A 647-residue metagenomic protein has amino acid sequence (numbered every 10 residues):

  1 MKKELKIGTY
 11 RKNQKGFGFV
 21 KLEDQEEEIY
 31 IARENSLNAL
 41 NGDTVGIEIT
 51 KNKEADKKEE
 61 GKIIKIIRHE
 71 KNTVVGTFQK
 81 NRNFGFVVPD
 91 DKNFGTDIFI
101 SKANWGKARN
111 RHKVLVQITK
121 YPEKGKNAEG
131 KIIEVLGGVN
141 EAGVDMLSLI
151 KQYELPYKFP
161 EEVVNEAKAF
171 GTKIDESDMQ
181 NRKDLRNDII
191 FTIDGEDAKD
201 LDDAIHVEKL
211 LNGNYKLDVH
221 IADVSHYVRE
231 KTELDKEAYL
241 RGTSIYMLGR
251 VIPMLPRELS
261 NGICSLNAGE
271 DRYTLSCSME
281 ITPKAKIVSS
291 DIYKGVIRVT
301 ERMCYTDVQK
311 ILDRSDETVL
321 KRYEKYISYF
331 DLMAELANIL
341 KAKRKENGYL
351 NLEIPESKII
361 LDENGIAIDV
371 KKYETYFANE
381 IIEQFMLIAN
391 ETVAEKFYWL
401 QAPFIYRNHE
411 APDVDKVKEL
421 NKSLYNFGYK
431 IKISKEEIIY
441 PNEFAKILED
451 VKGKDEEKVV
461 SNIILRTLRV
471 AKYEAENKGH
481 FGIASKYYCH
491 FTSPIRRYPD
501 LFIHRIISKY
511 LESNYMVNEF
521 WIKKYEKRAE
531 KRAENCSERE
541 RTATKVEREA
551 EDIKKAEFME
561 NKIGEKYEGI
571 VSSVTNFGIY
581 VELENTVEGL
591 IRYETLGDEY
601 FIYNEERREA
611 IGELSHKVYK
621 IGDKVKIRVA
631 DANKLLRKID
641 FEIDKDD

Functional and structural regions predicted by a protein language model:
M1-D203, T243-Y246, M254, V296-K310 (+1 more regions): Terminal, basic amphipathic appendages of nucleotide-handling enzymes
E27-A32, F94-I100, V587-N604: A short macromolecule-binding patch
Y30-R33, I64, F99, S265 (+5 more regions): Generic detector of short alpha-helix boundary/capping microenvironments and adjacent low-complexity segments
N35-G46, K102-V116, K562-G564, F601-I627: Short nucleic-acid-contacting surface segments enriched for D/E, G, S/T with interspersed K/R
L115, Y121-P122, A142, S148-L155 (+3 more regions): Electropositive polyanion-binding surfaces
